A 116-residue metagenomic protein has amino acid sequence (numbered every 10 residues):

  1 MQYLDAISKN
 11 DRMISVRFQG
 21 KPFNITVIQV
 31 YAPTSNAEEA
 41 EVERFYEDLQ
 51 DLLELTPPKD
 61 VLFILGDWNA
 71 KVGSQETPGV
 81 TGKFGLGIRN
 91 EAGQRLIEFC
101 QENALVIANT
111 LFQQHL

Functional and structural regions predicted by a protein language model:
M1-L116: A shared catalytic/ligand-binding motif for oxyanion handling
